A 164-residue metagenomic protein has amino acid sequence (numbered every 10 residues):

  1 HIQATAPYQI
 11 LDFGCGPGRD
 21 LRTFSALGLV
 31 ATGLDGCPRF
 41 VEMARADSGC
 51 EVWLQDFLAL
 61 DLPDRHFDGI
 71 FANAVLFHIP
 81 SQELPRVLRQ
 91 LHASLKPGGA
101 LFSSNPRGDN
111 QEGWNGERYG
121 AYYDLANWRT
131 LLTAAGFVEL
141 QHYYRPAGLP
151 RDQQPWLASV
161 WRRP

Functional and structural regions predicted by a protein language model:
H1-P7: Conserved alpha-helix/loop element of class I SAM-dependent methyltransferases that forms part of the SAM/SAH-binding
F13, P17-A59: Class I SAM-dependent methyltransferase SAM/SAH-binding core
L58-I70: A short acidic, Gly/Pro-enriched loop at the edge of an enzyme's catalytic core that lines a small-molecule cofactor
P85-P97: A short glycine-rich, Lys/Arg-flanked "PGG" loop and its adjoining helix->strand segment in the class I
G98-N105: Conserved beta-strand signature within the Rossmann-like core of class I S-adenosyl-L-methionine
Q111-N127: Acceptor-substrate binding/catalytic loop of class I
F137-G148: Conserved S-adenosyl-L-methionine
G148-P164: Core SAM-dependent methyltransferase catalytic element
